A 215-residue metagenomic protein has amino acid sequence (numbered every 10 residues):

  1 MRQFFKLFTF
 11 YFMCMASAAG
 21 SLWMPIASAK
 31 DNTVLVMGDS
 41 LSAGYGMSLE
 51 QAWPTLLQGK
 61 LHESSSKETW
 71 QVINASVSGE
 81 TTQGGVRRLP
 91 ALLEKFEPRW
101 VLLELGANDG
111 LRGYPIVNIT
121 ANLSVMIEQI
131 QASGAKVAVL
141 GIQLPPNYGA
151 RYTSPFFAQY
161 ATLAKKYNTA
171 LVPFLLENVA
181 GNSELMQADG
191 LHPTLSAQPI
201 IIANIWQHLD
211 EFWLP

Functional and structural regions predicted by a protein language model:
M1-L7: Positively charged n-region of N-terminal signal peptides that target proteins for export
A18-S21: Hydrophobic alpha-helical membrane-insertion segments, chiefly the h-region of N-terminal signal peptides
I26-S78, R88-E97: Serine-esterase "nucleophile elbow" of acetyl-processing enzymes
S42-A43, E63, G79, D109 (+2 more regions): Active-site micro-motifs of SAM-dependent methyltransferase domains
G46-S48, I73-T82, G110-Y114, D189-G190: Acidic/histidine-rich helix-loop elements that form or flank divalent-metal/phosphate-binding sites at the catalytic
V86-P215: Alpha-helical cap/lid subdomain in secreted, periplasmic, or secretory-pathway luminal O-acyl-processing enzymes
